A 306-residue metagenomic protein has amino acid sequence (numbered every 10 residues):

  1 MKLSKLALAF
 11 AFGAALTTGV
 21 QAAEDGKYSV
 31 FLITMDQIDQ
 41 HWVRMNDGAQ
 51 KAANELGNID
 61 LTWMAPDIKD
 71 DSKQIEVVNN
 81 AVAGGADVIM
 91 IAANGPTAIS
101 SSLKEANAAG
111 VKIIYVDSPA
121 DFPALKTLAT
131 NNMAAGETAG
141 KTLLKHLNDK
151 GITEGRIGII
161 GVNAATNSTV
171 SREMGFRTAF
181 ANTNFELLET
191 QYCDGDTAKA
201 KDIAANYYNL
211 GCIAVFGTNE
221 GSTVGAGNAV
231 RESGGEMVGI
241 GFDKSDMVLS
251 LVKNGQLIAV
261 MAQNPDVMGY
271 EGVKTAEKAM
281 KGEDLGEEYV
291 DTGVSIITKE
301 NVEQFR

Functional and structural regions predicted by a protein language model:
M1-S29, N54, V82, K104-V111 (+2 more regions): Short, low-complexity disordered leader/linker segments with a strong preference for bacterial N-terminal type II
E24-K27, Q37, R156, I160-A164 (+3 more regions): Hinge/cleft segment of the Venus flytrap/periplasmic-binding protein
K27, Q74, L128-E154, A198-K201 (+2 more regions): Hydrophobic alpha-helical segments within soluble ligand-binding/sensing domains
Y28-G48, A52, L56, L61-V78 (+6 more regions): Extracytoplasmic "Venus flytrap"
H41-E55, A135-T142, N167-F185, G225 (+2 more regions): Short, solvent-exposed amphipathic alpha-helices that sit in or adjacent to ligand/effector-binding or catalytic
E55-D67, R156-G161, R177-T197: Short beta-strand elements in bilobed, periplasmic/extracellular small-molecule ligand-binding domains
V78-A108, F176, E189, C193-L251: Hydrophobic alpha-helical
P96-A134, K150, S245-I258: Flexible loop/hinge segments that line or gate small-molecule binding clefts
